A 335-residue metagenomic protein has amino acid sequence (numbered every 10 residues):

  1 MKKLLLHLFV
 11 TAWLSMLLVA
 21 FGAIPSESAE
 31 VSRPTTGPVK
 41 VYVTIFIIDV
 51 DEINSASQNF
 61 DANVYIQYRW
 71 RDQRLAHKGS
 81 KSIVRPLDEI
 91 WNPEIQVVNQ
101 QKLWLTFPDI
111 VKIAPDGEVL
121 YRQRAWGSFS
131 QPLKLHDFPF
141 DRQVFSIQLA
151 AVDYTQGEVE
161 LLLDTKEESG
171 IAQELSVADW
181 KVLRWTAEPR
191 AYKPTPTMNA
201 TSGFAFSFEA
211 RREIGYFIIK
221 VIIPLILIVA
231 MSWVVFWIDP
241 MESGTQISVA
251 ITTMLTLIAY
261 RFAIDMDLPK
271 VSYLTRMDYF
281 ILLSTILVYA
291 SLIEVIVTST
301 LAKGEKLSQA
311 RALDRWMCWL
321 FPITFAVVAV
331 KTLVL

Functional and structural regions predicted by a protein language model:
M1-L6, T324: Positively charged n-region of N-terminal signal peptides that target proteins for export
L8-A20: Bacterial N-terminal signal peptides
L18, V64, I293: A residue-level signal for conserved active-site and pocket-lining positions in enzyme catalytic cores
I24-E209: Soluble non-transmembrane domains of integral membrane proteins
F204-T324: Channel- or pocket-lining gating/hinge segments that regulate access to a cavity or pore
V330-L335: Juxtamembrane boundary at the C-terminal end of a transmembrane helix
